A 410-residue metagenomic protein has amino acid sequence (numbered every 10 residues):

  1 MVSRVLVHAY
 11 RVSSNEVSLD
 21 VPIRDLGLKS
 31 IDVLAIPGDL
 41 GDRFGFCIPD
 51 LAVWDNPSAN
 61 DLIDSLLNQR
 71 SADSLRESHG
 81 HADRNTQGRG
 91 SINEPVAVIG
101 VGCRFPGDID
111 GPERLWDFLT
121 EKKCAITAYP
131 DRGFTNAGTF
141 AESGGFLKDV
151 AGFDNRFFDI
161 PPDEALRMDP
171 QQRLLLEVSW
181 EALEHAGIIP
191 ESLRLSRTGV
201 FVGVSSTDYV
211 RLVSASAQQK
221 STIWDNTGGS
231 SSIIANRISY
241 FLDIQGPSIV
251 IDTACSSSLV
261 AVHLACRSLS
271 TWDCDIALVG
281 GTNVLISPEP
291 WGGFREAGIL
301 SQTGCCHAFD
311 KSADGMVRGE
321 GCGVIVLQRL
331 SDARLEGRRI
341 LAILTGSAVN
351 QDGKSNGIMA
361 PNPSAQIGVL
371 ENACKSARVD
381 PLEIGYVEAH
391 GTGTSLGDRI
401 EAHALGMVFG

Functional and structural regions predicted by a protein language model:
M1-Q87: Phosphopantetheine-dependent thiolation modules in NRPS/PKS and related acyl-activating systems
G90-G410: Condensing-enzyme catalytic core of the thiolase-fold
